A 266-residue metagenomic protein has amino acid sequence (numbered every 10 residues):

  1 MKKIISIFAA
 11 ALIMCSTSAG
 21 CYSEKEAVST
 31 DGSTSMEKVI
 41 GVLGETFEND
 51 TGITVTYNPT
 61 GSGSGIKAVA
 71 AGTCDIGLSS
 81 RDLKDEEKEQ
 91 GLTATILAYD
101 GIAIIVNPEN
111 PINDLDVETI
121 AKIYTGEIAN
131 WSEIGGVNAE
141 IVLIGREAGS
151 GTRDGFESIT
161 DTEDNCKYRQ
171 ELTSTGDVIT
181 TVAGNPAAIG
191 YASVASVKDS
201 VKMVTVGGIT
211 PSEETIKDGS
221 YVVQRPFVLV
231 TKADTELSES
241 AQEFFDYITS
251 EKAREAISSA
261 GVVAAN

Functional and structural regions predicted by a protein language model:
K2-S23: Sec-dependent N-terminal signal peptides of Gram-positive bacterial secreted proteins and lipoproteins
I4, Y22-N266: Exported/periplasmic ABC-transporter solute-binding proteins
